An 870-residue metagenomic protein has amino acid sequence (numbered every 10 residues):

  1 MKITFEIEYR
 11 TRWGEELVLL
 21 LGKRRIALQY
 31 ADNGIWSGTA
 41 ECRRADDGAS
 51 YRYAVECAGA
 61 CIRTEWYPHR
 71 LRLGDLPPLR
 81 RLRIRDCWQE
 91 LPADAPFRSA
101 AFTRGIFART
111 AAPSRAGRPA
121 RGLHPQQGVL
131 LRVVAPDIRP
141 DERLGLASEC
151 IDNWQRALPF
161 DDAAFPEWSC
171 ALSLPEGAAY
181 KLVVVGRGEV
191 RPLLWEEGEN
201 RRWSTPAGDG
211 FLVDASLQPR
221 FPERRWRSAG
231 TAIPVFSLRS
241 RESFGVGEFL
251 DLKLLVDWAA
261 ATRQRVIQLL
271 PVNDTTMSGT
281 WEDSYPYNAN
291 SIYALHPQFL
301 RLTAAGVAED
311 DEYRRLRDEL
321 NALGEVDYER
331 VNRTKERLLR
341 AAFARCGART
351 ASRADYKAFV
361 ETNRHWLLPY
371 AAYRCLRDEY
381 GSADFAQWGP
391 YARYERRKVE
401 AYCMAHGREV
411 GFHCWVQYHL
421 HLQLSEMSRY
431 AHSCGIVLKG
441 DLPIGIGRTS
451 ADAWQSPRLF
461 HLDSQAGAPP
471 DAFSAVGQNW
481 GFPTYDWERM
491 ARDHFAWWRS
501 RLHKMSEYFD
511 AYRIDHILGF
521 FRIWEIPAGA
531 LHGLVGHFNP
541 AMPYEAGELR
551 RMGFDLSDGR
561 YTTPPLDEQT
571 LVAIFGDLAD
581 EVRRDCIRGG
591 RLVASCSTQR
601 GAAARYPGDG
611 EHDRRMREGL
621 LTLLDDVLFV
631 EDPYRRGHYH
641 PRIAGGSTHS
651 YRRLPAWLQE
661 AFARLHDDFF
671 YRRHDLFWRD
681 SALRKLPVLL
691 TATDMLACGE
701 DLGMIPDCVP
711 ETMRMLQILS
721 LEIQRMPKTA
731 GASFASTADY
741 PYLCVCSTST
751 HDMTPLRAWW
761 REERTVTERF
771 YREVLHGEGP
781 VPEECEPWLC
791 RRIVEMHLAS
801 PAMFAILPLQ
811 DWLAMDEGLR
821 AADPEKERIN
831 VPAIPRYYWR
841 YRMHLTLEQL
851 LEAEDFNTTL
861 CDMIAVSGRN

Functional and structural regions predicted by a protein language model:
K2-G48, E56-P77, G128-A179, V185-F211 (+1 more regions): Aromatic-rich carbohydrate-binding modules that target alpha-glucans
R24-L28, Y51-E56, R614-D625: Short intrinsically disordered, low-complexity coil segments enriched in acidic
S50, E56-C57, G186, V266-T275: Extended cationic-aromatic binding surfaces that line active-site or macromolecule-binding grooves and engage
Y51, Y180, T231-I233: Short beta-strand motif preference
R83-I84: C2-type phospholipid-binding modules
A93-R121, Q126-L130, L174, E199-N870: Catalytic cores of glycan-processing enzymes that make or break glycosidic bonds
